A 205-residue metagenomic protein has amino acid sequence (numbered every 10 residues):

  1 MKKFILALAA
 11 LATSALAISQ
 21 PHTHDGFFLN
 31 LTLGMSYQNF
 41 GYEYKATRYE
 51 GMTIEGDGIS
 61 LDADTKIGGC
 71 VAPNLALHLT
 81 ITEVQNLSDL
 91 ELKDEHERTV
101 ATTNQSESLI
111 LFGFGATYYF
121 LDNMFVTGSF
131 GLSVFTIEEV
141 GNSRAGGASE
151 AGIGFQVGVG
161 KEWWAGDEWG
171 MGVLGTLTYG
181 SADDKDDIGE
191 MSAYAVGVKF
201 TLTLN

Functional and structural regions predicted by a protein language model:
M1-F4: Positively charged n-region of N-terminal signal peptides that target proteins for export
A12-S14: N-terminal signal peptide c-region/cleavage motif recognized by signal peptidases
I18-Q85, K185, G189, A193-N205: Short glycine/proline- and aromatic-enriched beta-strand/turn motifs that initiate or cap beta-hairpins
L29-L33, L79, F114-A116, V126-F130 (+3 more regions): Membrane-embedded beta-strand positions of outer-membrane beta-barrel proteins
G41-Y49, D89-V100, T136-S149, D183-S192: Outer-membrane beta-barrel translocator domains and adjoining extracellular loop/strand segments of Gram-negative
M52, T82-L109, G115: Surface-exposed loop and membrane-interface regions of Gram-negative outer-membrane beta-barrel proteins
K66-G68, F112-Y119, F155-W163, S192-T203: Feature captures outer-membrane beta-barrel proteins of Gram-negative bacteria and organelles
N74-L77, N123-V126, W163-M171, L204: Repeated loop/turn-to-beta-strand initiation elements of outer-membrane beta-barrel proteins
